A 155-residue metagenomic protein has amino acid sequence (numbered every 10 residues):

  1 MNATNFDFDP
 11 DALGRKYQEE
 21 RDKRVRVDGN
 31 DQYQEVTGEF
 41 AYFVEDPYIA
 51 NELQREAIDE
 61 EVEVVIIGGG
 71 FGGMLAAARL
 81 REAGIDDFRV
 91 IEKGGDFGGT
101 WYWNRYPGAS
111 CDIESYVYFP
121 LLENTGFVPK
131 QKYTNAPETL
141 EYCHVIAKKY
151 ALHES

Functional and structural regions predicted by a protein language model:
M1-E63, E82-A83, E141: Extreme N-terminal leader/targeting segments of oxidoreductases
T4, A12, K16, K23-R26 (+1 more regions): Glycine-rich active-site loop/strand segments that organize a redox cofactor
N5, G68, G72, Q131: Conserved aromatic-histidine-acidic binding/catalytic patches
E56-V90: N-terminal Rossmann-like FAD-binding beta1-loop-alpha1 element of flavoenzymes
G68-G73, G98-G99, G108: Glycine-centered flexibility sites
R79, E141-K149: Residue-level signal for well-ordered alpha-helical scaffold segments within enzymatic catalytic domains
R81-Y106: Glycine-rich FAD pyrophosphate-binding loop
Y150-S155: A conserved beta-strand/loop element that lines the FAD pocket in flavoprotein oxidoreductases
